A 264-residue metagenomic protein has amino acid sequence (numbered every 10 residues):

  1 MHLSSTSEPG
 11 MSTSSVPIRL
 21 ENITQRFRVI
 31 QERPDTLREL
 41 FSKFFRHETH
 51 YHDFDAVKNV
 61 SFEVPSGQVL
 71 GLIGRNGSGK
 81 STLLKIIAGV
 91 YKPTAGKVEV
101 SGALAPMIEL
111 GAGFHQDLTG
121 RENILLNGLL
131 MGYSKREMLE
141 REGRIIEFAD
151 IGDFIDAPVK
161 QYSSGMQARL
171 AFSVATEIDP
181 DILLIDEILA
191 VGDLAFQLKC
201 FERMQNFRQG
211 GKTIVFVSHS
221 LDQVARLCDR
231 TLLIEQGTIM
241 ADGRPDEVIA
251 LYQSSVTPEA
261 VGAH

Functional and structural regions predicted by a protein language model:
H2-K58, P245-H264: Pre-NBD coupling/linker segments of ABC/ABC-like ATPases
R38-R46, L125, E137-F154, S173: Conserved ABC ATPase "signature" region
I73-R75: The feature captures the beta-strand-to-loop junction immediately N-terminal to the Walker
S220-R226: Conserved H-loop
R226-L233: Conserved catalytic segment of ABC-fold P-loop ATPases
Q236-G237, Y252: Conserved ABC ATPase "signature" C-loop
